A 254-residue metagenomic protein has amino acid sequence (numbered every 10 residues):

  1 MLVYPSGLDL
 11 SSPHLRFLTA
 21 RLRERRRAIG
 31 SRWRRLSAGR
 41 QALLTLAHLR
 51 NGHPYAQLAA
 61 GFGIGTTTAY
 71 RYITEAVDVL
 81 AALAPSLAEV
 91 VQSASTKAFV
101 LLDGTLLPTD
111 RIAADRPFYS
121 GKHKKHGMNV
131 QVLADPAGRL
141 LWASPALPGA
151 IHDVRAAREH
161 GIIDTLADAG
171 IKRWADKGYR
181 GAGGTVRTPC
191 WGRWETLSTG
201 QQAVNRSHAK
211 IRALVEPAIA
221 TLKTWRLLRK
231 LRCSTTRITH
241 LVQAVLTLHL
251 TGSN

Functional and structural regions predicted by a protein language model:
M1-R32: Charged, often Cys/His-bearing segments associated with DNA-binding zinc-finger transcription factors
G7, W33, A47, F62-G65 (+1 more regions): Short secondary-structure transition/capping motifs
S11, S37, T196-T199: Ser/Thr-centered flexible coil motifs
L15-R16, I29-S31, R40-L43, T66 (+2 more regions): Short, flexible segments with low predicted structural confidence
T19, L46, R158: A cross-family signal for key residues in well-ordered alpha-helices that form functional helical elements
S37-N51: Short, amphipathic alpha-helical "recognition" segments used to contact nucleic acids or chromatin
Q57-T74, D78-N254: Short, well-ordered secondary-structure "scaffold" segments embedded in the functional core of diverse domains
